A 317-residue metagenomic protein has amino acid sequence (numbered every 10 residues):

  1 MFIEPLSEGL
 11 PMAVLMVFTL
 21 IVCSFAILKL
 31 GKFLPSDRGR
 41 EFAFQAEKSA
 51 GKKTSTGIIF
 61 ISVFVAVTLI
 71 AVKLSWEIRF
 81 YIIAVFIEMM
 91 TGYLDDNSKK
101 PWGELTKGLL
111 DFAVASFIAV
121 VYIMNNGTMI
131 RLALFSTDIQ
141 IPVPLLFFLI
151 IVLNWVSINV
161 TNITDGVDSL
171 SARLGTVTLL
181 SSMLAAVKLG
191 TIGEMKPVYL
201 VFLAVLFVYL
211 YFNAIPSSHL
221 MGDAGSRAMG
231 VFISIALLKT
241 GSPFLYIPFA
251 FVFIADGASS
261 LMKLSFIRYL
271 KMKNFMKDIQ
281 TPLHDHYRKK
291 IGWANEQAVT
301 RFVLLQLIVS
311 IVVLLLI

Functional and structural regions predicted by a protein language model:
F2-A255: "…together with the soluble PPM/PP2C metallo-phosphatase catalytic core" -> "…together with the soluble PPM/PP2C
E8, M12, N295-E296, T300: Membrane-interface transmembrane-helix boundary segments in multi-pass integral membrane proteins
L28-G51, N97-K99, L261-W293: Cytosolic, membrane-interface loops and tails of multi-pass inner-membrane proteins
V201, D256, K277-T281: Alpha-helix N-cap/helix-start motif at coil-to-helix transitions, marked by capping-box chemistry
I233, K263, V313-L314: Alpha-helix boundary/capping detector
E296-L316: Final/C-terminal transmembrane alpha-helix of multipass membrane proteins
